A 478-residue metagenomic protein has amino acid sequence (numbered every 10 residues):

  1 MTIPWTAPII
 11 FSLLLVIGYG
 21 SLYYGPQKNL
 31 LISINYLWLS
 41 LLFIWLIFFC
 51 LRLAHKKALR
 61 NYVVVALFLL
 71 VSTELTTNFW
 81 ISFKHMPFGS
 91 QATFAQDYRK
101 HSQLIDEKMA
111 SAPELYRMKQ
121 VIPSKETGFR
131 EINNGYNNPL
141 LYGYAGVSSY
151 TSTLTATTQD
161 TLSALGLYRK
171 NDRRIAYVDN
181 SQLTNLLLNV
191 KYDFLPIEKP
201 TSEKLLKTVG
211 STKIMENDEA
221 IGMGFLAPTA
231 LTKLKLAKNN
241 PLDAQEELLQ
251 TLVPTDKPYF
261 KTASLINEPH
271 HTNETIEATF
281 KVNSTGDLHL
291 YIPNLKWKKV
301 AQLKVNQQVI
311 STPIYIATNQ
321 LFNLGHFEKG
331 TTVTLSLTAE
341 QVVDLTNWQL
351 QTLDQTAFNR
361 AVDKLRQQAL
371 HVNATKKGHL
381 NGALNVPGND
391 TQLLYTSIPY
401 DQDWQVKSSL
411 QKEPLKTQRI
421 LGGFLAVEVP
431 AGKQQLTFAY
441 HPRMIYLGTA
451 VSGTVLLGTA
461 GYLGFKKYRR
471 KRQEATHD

Functional and structural regions predicted by a protein language model:
M1-D97, K433-Q435, Y440-D478: Contiguous transmembrane helix-bundle modules in multi-pass membrane proteins
N61, K204-P258: Activation corresponds to long, low-complexity, non-globular regions
N61-L70, L115-M118, K191-Y192, T212-I214 (+1 more regions): Beta-sheet entry/capping signal
T73-S90, A110-T184, I221, A227-A230 (+2 more regions): Extracytoplasmic/lumenal acceptor-recognition loop(s) of multi-pass membrane glycoenzymes
F94-D97, R169-R174, P269: Short, flexible loop segments at the rims of nucleotide/cofactor-binding pockets, characterized by
Y98-L115: Membrane-embedded, lumen/periplasm-facing catalytic core of multi-pass transferases that use lipid-linked donors
G166-T212, D218: Periplasmic/luminal catalytic loop of GT-C fold multi-pass membrane glycosyltransferases that transfer sugars from
K257-D478: Active-site-proximal, structured, solvent-exposed surfaces of multi-pass membrane proteins that position macromolecular
